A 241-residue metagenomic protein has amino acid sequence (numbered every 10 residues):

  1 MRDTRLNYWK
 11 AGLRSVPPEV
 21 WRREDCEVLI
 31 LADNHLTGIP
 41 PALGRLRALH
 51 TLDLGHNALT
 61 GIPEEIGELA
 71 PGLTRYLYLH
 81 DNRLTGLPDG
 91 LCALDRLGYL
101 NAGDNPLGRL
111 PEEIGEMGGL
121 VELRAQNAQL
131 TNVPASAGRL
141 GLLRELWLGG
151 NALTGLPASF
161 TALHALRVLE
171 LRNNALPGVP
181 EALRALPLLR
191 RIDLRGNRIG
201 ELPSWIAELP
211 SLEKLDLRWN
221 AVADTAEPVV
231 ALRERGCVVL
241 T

Functional and structural regions predicted by a protein language model:
R2-G38: LRR N-terminal entry segment and analogous cap-like coil->beta motifs
T4-L6, L29-L31, L52-L54, G72-L79 (+7 more regions): Conserved hydrophobic beta-strand positions in leucine-rich repeat
V16-E19, I39-A42, I62-G67, L87-G90 (+6 more regions): The feature encodes a structural signal of leucine-rich repeats
R22-D25, G44-L49, G67-L73, C92-L97 (+6 more regions): Leucine-rich repeat
T37, A42-E116, R124-N127: A generic tandem-repeat structural signature
D104-R191: Eukaryotic tandem repeat interaction scaffolds
G200-T241: Leucine-rich solenoid repeat scaffolds
